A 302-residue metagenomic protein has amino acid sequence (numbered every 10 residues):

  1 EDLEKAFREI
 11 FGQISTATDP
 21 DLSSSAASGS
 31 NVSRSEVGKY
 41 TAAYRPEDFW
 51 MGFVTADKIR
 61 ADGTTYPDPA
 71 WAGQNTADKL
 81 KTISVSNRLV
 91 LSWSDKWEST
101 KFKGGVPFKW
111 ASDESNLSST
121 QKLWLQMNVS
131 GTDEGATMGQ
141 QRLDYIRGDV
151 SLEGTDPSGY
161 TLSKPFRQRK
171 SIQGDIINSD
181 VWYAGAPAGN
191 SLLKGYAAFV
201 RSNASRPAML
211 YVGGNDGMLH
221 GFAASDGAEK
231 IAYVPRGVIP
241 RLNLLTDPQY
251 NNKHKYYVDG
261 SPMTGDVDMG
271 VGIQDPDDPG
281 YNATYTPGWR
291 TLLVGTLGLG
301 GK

Functional and structural regions predicted by a protein language model:
E1-K302: A fold-level detector for beta-propeller and closely related beta-sheet-rich head/sensor domains
